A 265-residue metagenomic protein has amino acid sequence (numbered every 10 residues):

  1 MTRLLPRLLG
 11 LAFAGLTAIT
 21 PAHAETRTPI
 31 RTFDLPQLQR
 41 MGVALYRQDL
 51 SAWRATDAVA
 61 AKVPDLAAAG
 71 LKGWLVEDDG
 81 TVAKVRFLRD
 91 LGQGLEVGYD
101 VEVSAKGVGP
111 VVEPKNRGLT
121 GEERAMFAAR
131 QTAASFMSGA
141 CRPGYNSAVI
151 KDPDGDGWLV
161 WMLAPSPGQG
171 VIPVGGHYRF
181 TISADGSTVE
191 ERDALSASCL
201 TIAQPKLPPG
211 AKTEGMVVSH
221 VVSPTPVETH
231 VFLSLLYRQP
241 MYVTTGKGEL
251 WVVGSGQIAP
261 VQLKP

Functional and structural regions predicted by a protein language model:
R3-L11: Sec-dependent signal peptide recognition, specifically the positively charged N-region followed immediately by
G10-A18: Bacterial N-terminal signal peptides
I19-A24: Sec/Tat signal peptide C-region and signal peptidase I cleavage site
E25-G109, R130, F136-G155, T201-P265: Active-site-proximal loop/helix of nucleotide/amide-processing enzymes and allied scaffolds
R89-G92, R117-G118, R192-I202: Short, solvent-exposed aromatic-acidic interface loops
D90, S166-P167, D185, V221: Generic structural motif
V108-R179, T188-A194: Surface-exposed beta-loop interaction hotspot
Y178-L200, K212, V217: Gly/Pro-enriched, hydrophobic low-complexity segments that function as extracytoplasmic propeptides/linkers
